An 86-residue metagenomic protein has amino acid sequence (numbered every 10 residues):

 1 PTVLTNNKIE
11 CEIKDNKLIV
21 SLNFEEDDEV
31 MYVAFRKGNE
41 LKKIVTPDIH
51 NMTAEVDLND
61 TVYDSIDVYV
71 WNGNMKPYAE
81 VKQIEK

Functional and structural regions predicted by a protein language model:
P1-I13: Short, compositionally biased P/S/T/A/G/V-rich stretches that sit at domain boundaries
L18-E26: Aromatic/hydrophobic beta-strand junction motif of beta-rich domains
S21, M52-D60: Exposed aromatic-hydrophobic patches
D28, T61-S65: Extracellular Ig-like/FN3 beta-sandwich strand-entry sites
V30-A34, D67-Y69: Beta-strand signatures of extracellular beta-sandwich domains
A34-L41, G73-M75: Change "in extracellular beta-sheet-rich domains … of secreted and cell-surface proteins" to "in beta-sheet-rich domains
L41-M52: Solvent-exposed serine/threonine-rich low-complexity stretches and specific carbohydrate-binding patches
M75-K86: Edge beta-strands of extracellular beta-sandwich domains
